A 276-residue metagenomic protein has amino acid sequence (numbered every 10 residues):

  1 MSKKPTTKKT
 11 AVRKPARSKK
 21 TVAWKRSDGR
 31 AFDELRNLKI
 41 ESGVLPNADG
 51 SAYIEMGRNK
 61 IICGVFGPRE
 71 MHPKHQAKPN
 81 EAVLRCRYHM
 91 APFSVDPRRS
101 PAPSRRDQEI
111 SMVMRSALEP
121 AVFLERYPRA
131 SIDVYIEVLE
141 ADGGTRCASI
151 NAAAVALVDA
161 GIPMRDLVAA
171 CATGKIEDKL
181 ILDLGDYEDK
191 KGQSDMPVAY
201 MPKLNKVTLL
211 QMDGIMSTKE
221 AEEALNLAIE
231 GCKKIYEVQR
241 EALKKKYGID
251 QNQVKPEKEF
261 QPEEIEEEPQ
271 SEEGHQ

Functional and structural regions predicted by a protein language model:
S2-Q276: Polyanion-binding surfaces on beta-sheet-dominated domains and ring/shell assemblies
